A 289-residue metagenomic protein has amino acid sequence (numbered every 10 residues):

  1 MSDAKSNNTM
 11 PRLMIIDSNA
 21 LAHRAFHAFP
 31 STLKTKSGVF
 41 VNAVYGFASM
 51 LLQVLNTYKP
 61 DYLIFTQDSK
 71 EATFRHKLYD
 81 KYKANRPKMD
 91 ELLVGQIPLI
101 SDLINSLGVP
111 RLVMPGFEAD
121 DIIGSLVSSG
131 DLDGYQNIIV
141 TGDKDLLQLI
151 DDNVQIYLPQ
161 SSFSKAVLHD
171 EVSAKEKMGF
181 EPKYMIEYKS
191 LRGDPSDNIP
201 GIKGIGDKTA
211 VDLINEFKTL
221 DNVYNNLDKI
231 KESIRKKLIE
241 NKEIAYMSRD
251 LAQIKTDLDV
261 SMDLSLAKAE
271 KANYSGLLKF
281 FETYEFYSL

Functional and structural regions predicted by a protein language model:
D3-V140, K144-D170, Y246-M247, Q253-S261 (+1 more regions): Noncatalytic, basic helical substrate-engagement surface that gates or grips nucleic-acid strands
N8-M10, P60-I64, L132, D152-Q155 (+2 more regions): Non-catalytic nucleic-acid-binding/docking modules located in mid-to-C-terminal regions of nucleic-acid enzymes
